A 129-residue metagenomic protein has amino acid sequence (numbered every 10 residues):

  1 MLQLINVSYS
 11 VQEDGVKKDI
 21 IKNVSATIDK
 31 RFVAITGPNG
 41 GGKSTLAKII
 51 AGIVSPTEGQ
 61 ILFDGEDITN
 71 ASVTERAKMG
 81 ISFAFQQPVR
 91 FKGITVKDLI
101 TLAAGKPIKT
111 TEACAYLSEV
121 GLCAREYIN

Functional and structural regions predicted by a protein language model:
L2, D19-N23: Conserved structural motif at the start of ABC-family nucleotide-binding domains
F32, F83-R90: ABC ATPase nucleotide-binding domain signature
T36-N39: The feature captures the beta-strand-to-loop junction immediately N-terminal to the Walker
A51: Helix-to-loop junction immediately C-terminal to a conserved catalytic motif
G59-E66, M79, E112: Conserved ABC transporter NBD signature motif
D67-S82: ABC ATPase NBD coupling module
Q87, G93-K106: Q-loop/switch helix immediately C-terminal to the Walker
Y116-N129: Conserved ABC nucleotide-binding domain
